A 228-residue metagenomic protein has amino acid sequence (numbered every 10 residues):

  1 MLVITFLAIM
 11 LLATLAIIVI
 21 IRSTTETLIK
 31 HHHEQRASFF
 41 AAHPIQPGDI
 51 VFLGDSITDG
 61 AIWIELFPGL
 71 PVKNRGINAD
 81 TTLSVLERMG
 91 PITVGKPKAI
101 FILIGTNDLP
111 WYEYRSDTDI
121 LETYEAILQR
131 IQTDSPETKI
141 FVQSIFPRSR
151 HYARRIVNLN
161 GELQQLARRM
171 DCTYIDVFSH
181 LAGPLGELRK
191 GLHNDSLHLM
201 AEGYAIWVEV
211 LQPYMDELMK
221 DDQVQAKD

Functional and structural regions predicted by a protein language model:
M1-L53, W63, G95, R168 (+2 more regions): N-terminal secretory targeting modules
T24-A126, R130, H151-V157, G161: Conserved SGNH/GDSL esterase-like catalytic core that processes O-acyl groups on lipids and polysaccharides
G54, G76-N78, S144, F178-L181: Residues at the C-termini of beta-strands that transition into short coil/loop
E87-G90, Q129, T133, Q165 (+2 more regions): Short, well-ordered alpha-helices that flank and scaffold nucleotide-derived cofactor binding pockets
L103, Q143-S144: Alpha/beta-hydrolase-fold catalytic nucleophile elbow
S135-K139: A short helix->loop->beta-strand "cap" motif at the edges of active sites that frequently abuts
R148-D228: Catalytic His-Asp segment of secreted/periplasmic serine-dependent ester chemistry enzymes
